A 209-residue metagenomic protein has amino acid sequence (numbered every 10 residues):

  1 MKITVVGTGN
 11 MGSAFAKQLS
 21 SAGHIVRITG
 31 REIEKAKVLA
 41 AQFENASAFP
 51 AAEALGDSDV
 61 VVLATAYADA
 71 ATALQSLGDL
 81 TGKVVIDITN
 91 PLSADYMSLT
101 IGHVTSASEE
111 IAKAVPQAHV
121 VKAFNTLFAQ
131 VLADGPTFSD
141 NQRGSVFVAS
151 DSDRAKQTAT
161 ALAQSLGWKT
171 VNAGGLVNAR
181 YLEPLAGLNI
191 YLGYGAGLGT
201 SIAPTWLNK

Functional and structural regions predicted by a protein language model:
M1-V38, Q42: NAD(P)+-binding Rossmann beta1-loop-alpha1 motif at the extreme N-terminus of oxidoreductases
V6, N141-K209: Active-site-lining helix/loop region of Rossmann-like oxidoreductase modules
A14, Q18, A114, L162: Rossmann-fold NAD(P)-dependent oxidoreductase module
G23, D57-D59, A118: Short, well-ordered alpha-helix to beta-strand connector turns
A40-F43, A51-D95: Rossmann-like NAD(P)-binding element
A48, H119-A123, V171-A173: General beta-strand structural signal in soluble alpha/beta enzymes
T89-T137: Rossmann-fold NAD(P)-binding glycine/threonine-rich loop
